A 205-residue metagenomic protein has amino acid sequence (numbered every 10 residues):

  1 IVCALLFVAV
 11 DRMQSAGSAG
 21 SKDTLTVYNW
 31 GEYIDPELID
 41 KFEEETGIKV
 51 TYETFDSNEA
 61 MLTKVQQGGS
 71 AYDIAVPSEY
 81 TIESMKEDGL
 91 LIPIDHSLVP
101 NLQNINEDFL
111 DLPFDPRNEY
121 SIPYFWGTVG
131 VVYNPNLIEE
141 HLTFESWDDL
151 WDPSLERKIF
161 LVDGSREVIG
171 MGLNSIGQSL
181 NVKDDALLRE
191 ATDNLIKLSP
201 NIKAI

Functional and structural regions predicted by a protein language model:
I1-L5: Core hydrophobic alpha-helical transmembrane segments of single-pass membrane proteins
L6-M13, G17-M85: Early extracytoplasmic/lumenal segment of secretory-pathway proteins
A71, V76-I205: Extracytoplasmic ligand-binding site segments that recognize negatively charged/polar headgroups
